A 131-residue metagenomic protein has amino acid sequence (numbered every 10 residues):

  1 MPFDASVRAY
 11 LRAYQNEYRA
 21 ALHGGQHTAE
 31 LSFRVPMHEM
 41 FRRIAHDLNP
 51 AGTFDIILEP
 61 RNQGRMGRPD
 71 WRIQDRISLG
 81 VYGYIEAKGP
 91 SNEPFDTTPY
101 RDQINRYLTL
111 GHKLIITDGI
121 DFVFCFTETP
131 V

Functional and structural regions predicted by a protein language model:
M1-K113, D121-P130: A short, conserved, highly charged catalytic patch centered on acidic carboxylates
